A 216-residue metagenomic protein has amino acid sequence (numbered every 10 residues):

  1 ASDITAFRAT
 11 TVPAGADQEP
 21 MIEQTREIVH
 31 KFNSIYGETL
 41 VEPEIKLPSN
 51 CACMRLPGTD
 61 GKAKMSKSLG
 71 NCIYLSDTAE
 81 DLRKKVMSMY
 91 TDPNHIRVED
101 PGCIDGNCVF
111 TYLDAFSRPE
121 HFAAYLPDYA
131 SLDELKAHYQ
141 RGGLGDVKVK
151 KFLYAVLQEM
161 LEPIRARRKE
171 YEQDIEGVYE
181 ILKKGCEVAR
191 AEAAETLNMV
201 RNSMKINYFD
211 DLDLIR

Functional and structural regions predicted by a protein language model:
A1-S2: Internal, well-ordered alpha/beta segment that forms a basic, Gly-enriched binding/recognition surface
P20, R26-R216: Conserved nucleotide- and phosphate/pyrophosphate-binding catalytic cores in adenylate/nucleotidyl-handling enzymes
